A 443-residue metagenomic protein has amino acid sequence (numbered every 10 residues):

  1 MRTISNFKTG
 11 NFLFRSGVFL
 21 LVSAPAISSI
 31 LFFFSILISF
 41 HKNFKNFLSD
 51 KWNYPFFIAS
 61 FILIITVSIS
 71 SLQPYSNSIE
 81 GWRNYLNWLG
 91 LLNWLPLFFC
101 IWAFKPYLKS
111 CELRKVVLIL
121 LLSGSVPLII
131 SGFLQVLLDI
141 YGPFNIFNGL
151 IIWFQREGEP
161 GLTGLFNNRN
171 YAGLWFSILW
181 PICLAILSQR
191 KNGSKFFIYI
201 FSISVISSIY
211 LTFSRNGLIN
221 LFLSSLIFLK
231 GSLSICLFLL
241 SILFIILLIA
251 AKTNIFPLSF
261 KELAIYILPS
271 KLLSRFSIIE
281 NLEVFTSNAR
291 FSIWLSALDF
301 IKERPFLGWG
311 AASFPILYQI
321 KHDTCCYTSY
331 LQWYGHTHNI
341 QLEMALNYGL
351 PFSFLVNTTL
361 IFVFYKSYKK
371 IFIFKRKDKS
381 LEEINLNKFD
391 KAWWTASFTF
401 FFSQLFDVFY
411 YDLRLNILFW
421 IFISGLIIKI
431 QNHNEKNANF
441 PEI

Functional and structural regions predicted by a protein language model:
M1-L89, P106-K115, I119-L122, I186-F196 (+4 more regions): Transmembrane signal-anchor hairpin modules in multi-pass inner-membrane enzymes, especially those that act on
G10-F14, I151-L165, S292, T328-L342: Juxtamembrane membrane-water interface segments that cap and precede transmembrane helices
G17-V18, L95-A103, K115-G158, G164-I235 (+4 more regions): Alpha-helical transmembrane segments of multi-pass inner-membrane proteins
V18, F34-S39, S225-L226, L237 (+2 more regions): Transmembrane alpha-helices of multi-pass inner-membrane enzymes
S23-F44, W88-C100, A172-W180, L218-L226 (+3 more regions): Membrane-embedded alpha-helical segments of multi-pass membrane proteins, especially the transmembrane helices
F44, F197, L226, Y327 (+1 more regions): Hydrophobic transmembrane alpha-helices and their immediate junctions
I130, V136-D139, L229-L282, T286 (+2 more regions): A membrane-periplasm/extracellular boundary helix in multi-pass inner-membrane enzymes that assemble envelope glycans
N281-L295, D299, E303, L307-Y348 (+1 more regions): Long extracytoplasmic/lumenal interhelical loops at the membrane interface of multi-pass membrane proteins
